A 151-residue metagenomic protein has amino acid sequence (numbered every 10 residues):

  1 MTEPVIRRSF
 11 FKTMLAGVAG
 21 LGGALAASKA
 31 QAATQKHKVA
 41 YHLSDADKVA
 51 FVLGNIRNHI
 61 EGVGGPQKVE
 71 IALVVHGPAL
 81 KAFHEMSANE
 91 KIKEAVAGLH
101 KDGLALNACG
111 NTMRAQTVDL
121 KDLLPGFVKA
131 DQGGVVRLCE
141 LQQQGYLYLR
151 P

Functional and structural regions predicted by a protein language model:
M1-V18: N-terminal secretory signal peptides and thylakoid transit peptides that target proteins across membranes
A19-G20, A30: Cleavable N-terminal signal peptides
L25-F51: C-terminal segment of N-terminal export signals and the immediately downstream linker at the start of the mature
H37, Q67-V69, D102, Q144: Envelope-exposed proteins and targeting segments
V39-H42, A72-V74, L106-A108: Structural recognition of the beta-strand scaffold that forms the well-ordered cores of secreted hydrolase catalytic
V52-G65: Histidine-anchored nucleotide/phosphate-binding helix
E70-A82: Acidic helix-start/capping segments at beta-turn-to-alpha-helix junctions
M86-P151: A cross-taxonomic marker for long C-terminal extensions/tails that follow the last structured domain
